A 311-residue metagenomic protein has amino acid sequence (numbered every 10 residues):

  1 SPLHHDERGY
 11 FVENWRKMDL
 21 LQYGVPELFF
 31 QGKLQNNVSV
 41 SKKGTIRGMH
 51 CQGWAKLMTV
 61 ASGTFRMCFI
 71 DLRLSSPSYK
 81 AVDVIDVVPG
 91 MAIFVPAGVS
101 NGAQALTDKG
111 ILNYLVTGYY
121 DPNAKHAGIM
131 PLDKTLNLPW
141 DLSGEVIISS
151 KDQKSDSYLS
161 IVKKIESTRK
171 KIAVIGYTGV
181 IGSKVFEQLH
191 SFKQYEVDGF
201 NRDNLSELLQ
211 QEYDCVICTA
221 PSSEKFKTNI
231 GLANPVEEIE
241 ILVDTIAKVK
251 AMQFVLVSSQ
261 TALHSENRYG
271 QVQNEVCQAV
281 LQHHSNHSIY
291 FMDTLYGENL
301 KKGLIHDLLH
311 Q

Functional and structural regions predicted by a protein language model:
S1-V87, T107-K109, V116-R169: Non-catalytic, conserved peripheral segments adjacent to functional cores
V95, I148, I181: Hydrophobic/small residue at the entry helix of a nucleotide-binding pocket
N101-L106: Short beta-strand His + acidic residue motifs that chelate non-heme Fe in jelly-roll/DSBH and cupin folds
K170-Y195: N-terminal Rossmann NAD(P)H-binding glycine-rich loop of SDR-like oxidoreductase domains
I175, G179, L232-V236, E266-C277 (+1 more regions): Short-chain dehydrogenase/reductase
N204-K248, S259-H264: NAD(P)H-binding glycine-rich loop region in Rossmannoid oxidoreductase-like domains and their noncatalytic homologs
I241-Q271, S288-D293: Conserved Rossmann-fold NAD(P)-dependent oxidoreductase catalytic core, especially the SDR/UDP-sugar
G270, N274, Q278-Q311: NAD(P)-dependent short-chain dehydrogenase/reductase
